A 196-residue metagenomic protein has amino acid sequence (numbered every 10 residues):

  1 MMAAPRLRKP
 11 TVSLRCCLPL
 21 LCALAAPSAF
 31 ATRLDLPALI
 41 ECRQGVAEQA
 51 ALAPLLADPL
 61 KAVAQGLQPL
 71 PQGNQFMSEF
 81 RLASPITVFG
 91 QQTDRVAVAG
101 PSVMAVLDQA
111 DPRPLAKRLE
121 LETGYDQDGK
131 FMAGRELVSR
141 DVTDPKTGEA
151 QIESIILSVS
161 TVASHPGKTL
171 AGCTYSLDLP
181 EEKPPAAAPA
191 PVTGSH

Functional and structural regions predicted by a protein language model:
M2-L18: Bacterial N-terminal signal peptides that target proteins for export
P10, L18-P19, L24, Q44 (+1 more regions): Residue-level detector of bioactive/disordered segments in secreted/extracellular proteins and virion assembly
S13-L14, P19, L39, L170: Mature extracytoplasmic/luminal segments of secretory-pathway proteins
A26-S28: N-terminal signal peptide c-region/cleavage motif recognized by signal peptidases
T32-A83: N-terminal export/targeting and maturation segments
M77-E79, S102-V106, T169-S176: Ordered hydrophobic segments in well-structured contexts
L82-T147: Long, charged/polar, surface-exposed segments that mediate recognition or autoinhibition
L121-H196: Non-cytosolic coordination micro-motifs
